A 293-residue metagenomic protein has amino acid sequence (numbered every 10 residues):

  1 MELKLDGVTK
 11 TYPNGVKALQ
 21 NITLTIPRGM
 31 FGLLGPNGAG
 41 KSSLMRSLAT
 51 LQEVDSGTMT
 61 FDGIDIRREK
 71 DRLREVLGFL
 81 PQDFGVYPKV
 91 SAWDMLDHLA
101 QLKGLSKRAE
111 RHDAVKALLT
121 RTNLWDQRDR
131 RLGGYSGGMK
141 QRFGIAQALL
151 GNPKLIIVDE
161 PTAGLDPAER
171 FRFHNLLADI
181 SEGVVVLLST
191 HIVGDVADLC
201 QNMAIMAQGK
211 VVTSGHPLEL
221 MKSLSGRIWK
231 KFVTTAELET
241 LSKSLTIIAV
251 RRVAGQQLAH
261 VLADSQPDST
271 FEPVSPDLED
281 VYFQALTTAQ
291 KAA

Functional and structural regions predicted by a protein language model:
P36-G40: Walker A (P-loop) phosphate-binding loop of ABC-type ATPase nucleotide-binding domains
A49: Helix-to-loop junction immediately C-terminal to a conserved catalytic motif
G57-R68, R72-L73: Conserved ABC transporter NBD signature motif
D97, Q101-G104, A109-Q127: Conserved ABC ATPase "signature" region
I156-E160: Catalytic Walker B motif of ABC-type/P-loop ATPase nucleotide-binding domains
F173-H260: ABC transporter nucleotide-binding domain
